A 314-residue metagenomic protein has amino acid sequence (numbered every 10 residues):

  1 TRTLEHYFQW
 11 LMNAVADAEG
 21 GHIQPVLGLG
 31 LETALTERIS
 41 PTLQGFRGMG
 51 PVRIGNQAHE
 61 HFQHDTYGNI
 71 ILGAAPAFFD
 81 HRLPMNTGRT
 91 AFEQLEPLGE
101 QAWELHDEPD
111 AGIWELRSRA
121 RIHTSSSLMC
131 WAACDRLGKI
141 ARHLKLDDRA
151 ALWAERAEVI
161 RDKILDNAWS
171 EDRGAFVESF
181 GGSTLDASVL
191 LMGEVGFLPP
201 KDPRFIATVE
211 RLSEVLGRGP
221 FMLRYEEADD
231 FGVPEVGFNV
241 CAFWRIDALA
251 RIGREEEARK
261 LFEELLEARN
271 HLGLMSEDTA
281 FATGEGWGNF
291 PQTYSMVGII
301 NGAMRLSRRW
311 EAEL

Functional and structural regions predicted by a protein language model:
T1-L31: Membrane helical hairpin/interfacial module
T1-R2, N69-M85, M129-L146, L190-K201 (+3 more regions): Well-ordered alpha-helical scaffold segments within catalytic/enzyme domains
R2-H6, T90, Q94, R149-L152 (+3 more regions): Alpha-helical positions within canonical tetratricopeptide repeat
G21-H61, G73, A91, P97-P109 (+2 more regions): Extended glycan-interaction surfaces of carbohydrate-active proteins
G50-H59, A77-M85, I113-S118: Short acidic, glycine/Ser/Thr-rich loop/turn "cap" segments at secondary-structure junctions
G88-A151, L185-A187: Aromatic-lined, polymer-binding surfaces characteristic of secreted/periplasmic polysaccharide-degrading enzymes
